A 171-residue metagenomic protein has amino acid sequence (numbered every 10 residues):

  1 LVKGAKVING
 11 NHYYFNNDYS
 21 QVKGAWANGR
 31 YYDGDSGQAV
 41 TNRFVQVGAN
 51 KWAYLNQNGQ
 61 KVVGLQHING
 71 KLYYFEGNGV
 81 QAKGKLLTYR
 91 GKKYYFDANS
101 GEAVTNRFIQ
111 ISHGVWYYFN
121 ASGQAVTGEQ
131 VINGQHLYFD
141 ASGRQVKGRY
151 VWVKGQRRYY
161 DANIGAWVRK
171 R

Functional and structural regions predicted by a protein language model:
L1-R171: Extracellular adhesion/carbohydrate-binding repeat motifs centered on closely spaced tryptophans
